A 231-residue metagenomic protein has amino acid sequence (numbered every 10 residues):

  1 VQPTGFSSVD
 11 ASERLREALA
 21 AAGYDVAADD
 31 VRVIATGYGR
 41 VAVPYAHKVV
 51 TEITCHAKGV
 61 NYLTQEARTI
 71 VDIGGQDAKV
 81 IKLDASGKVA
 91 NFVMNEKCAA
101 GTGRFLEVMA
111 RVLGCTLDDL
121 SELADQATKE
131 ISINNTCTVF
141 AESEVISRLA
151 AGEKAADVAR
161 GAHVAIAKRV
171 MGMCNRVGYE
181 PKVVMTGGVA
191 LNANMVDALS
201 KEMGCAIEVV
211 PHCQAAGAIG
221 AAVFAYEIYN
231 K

Functional and structural regions predicted by a protein language model:
V1-A18, V89-C98: Short glycine-rich, Thr/Ser-proximal phosphate-binding strand/loop in the N-terminal lobe of ATP-dependent enzymes
V1-T4, G23-T54, I81, A90: Short beta-strand-loop/turn "lid" adjacent to the catalytic site in phosphate-handling enzymes
R16-V31, V170-P181: Phosphate/pyrophosphate-binding loops at sites that engage ATP/ADP/AMP, CoA/4′-phosphopantetheine, polyphosphate
Y38, C174-E202, C213-G217: Glycine-rich phosphate-binding loops at beta-strand->alpha-helix junctions
A67-G87: Gly/Thr-rich phosphate-binding beta-strand-loop-beta motif of the actin/hexokinase/Hsp70
K82-G87, N95-E96, G103-V139: A short helix-loop
G103-E107, V210-K231: Glycine-rich phosphate-binding/hydrolytic loop that grips phosphoryl groups
A141-C174, Q214: Adenine-nucleotide phosphate-binding core of ATP-dependent small-molecule kinases
